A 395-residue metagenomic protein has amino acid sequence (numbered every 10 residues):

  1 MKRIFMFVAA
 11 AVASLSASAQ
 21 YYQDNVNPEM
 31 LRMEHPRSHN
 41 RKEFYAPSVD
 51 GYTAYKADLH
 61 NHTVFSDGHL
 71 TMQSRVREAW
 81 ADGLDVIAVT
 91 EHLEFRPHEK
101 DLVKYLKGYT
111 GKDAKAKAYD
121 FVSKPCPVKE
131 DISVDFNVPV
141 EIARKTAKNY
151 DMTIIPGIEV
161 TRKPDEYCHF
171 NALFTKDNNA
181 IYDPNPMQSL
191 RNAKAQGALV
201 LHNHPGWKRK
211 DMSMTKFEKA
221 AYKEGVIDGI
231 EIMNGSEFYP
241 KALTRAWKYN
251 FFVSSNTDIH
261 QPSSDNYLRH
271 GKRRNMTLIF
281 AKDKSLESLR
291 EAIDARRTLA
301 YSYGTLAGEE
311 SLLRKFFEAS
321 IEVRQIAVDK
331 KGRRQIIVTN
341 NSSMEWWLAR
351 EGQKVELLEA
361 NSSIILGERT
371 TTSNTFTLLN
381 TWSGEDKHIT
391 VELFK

Functional and structural regions predicted by a protein language model:
K2-V8: Sec-dependent signal peptide recognition, specifically the positively charged N-region followed immediately by
A9-S18: Hydrophobic h-region of N-terminal signal peptides that target proteins for export in Gram-negative bacteria
Q20-D58, V76, C168-T175, K210-K395: Charged catalytic cores and adjacent phosphate/nucleic-acid-binding surfaces used for phosphate/nucleic-acid chemistry
H35-Q196, N203, I232-M233, E237-L243: A metal-dependent hydrolase metal-coordination microenvironment
F65, W207-D211: Short, small-residue-enriched loops and turns at beta-alpha junctions that line or gate enzyme active sites
L199, P205, S213-K216: His/acidic metal-ligating clusters that form di-metal
